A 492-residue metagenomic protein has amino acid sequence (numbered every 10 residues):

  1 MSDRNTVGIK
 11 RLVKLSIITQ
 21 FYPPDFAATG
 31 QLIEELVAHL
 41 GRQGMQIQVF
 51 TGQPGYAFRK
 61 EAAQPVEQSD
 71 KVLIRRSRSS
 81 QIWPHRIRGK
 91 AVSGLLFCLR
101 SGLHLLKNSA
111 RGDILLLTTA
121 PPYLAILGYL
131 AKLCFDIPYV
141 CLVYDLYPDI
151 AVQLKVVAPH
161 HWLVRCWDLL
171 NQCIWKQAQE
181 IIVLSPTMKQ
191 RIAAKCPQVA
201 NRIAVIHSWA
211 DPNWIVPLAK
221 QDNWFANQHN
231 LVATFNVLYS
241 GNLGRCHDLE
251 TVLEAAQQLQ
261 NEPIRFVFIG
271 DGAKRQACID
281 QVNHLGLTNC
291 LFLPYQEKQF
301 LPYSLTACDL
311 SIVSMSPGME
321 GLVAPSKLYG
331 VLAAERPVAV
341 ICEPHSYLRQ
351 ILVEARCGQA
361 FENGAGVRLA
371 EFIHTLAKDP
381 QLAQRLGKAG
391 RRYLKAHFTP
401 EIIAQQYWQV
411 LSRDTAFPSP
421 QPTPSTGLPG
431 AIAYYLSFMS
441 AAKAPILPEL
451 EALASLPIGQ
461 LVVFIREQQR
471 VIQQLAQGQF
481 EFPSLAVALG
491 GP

Functional and structural regions predicted by a protein language model:
S2-L73, Y434-Y435, V463, Q468: N-terminal subdomain of nucleotide-sugar transferases
Q53, T187, I206-W209: Carbohydrate-associated surface elements
A62, A193-P197, N201, A210-N227 (+1 more regions): Acidic anion/phosphate-binding donor-loop and adjacent secondary structure in glycosyltransferase catalytic cores
L106, I126, L130-C134, H161-V183: Membrane-proximal helix-turn-helix segments that form the acceptor-binding/catalytic region of lipid-linked
H247, P294-T306, S311-L332, P337-Q350: Nucleotide-sugar-dependent
N261-P263, V267-G270, R275-F300: Nucleotide-activated donor-binding/catalytic signature segment of Leloir-type glycosyltransferases, i.e., the conserved
E343-H374, L382: Change "using UDP/GDP/dTDP sugars" to "using nucleotide sugars
R368, T375, L382-A396: A short, well-ordered alpha-helix in the C-terminal region of glycosyltransferases
